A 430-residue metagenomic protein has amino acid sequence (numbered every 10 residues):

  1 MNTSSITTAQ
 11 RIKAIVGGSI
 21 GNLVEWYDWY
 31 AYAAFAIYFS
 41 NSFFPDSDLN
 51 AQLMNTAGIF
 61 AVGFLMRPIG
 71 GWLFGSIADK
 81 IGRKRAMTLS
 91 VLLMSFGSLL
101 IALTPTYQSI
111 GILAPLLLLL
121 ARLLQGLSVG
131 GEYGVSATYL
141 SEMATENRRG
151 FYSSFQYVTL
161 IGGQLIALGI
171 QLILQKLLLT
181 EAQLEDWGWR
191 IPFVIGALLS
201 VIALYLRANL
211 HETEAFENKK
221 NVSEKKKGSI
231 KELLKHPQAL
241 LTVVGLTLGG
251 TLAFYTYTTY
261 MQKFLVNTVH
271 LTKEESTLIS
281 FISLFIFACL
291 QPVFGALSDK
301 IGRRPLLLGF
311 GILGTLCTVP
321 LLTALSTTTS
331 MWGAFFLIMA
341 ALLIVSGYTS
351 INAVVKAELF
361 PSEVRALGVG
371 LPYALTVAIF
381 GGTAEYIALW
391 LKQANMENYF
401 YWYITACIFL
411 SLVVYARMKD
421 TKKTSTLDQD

Functional and structural regions predicted by a protein language model:
Y32-A33, P237-I286, F380-E385: Extracytoplasmic gate region of multi-pass secondary transporters
P45, L92-G111, I312-T328: C-terminal ends and interior cores of transmembrane alpha-helices in multi-pass membrane transporters/permeases
A57-S76, S95-G97, F281-F294: Central cavity-lining transmembrane alpha-helices of secondary-active solute carriers, predominantly the Major
K80-L92, K300-I312: Cytoplasmic membrane-interface "Motif A"-like loop-to-helix N-cap segments of 12-TM Major Facilitator Superfamily
S128, F151-Q175, L371-A384: Glycine-rich segments within core transmembrane alpha-helices of 12-TM secondary carriers
A203-L210, V355, A406-D430: Multi-pass alpha-helical transporter architecture, strongest for 12-TM Major Facilitator/SLC carriers used
R304-I351: C-terminal transmembrane helical hairpin of 12-TM major facilitator-type secondary transporters
S362-A394: A late C-terminal transmembrane helix in Major Facilitator Superfamily
